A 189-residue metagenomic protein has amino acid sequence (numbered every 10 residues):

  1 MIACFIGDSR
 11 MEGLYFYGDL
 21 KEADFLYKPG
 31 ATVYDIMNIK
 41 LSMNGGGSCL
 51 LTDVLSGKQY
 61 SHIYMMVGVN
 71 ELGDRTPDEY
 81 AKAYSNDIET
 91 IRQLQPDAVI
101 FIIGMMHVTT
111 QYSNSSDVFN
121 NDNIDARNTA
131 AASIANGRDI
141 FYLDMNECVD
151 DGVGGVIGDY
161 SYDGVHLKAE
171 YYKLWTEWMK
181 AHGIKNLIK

Functional and structural regions predicted by a protein language model:
M1-A83: Conserved SGNH/GDSL esterase-like catalytic core that processes O-acyl groups on lipids and polysaccharides
L26-P29, I103, L143-C148: Conserved beta-strand termini and adjacent loop/short-helix elements that scaffold enzyme active sites in alpha/beta
M66, I103-G104: Alpha/beta-hydrolase-fold catalytic nucleophile elbow
D78-D87, I124-R127: Charged helix-capping and loop-helix junction motifs
D87-I91, A135: Hydrophobic positions in alpha-helices of CheY-like receiver
Q95-V99: A short helix->loop->beta-strand "cap" motif at the edges of active sites that frequently abuts
V108-K189: Catalytic His-Asp segment of secreted/periplasmic serine-dependent ester chemistry enzymes
